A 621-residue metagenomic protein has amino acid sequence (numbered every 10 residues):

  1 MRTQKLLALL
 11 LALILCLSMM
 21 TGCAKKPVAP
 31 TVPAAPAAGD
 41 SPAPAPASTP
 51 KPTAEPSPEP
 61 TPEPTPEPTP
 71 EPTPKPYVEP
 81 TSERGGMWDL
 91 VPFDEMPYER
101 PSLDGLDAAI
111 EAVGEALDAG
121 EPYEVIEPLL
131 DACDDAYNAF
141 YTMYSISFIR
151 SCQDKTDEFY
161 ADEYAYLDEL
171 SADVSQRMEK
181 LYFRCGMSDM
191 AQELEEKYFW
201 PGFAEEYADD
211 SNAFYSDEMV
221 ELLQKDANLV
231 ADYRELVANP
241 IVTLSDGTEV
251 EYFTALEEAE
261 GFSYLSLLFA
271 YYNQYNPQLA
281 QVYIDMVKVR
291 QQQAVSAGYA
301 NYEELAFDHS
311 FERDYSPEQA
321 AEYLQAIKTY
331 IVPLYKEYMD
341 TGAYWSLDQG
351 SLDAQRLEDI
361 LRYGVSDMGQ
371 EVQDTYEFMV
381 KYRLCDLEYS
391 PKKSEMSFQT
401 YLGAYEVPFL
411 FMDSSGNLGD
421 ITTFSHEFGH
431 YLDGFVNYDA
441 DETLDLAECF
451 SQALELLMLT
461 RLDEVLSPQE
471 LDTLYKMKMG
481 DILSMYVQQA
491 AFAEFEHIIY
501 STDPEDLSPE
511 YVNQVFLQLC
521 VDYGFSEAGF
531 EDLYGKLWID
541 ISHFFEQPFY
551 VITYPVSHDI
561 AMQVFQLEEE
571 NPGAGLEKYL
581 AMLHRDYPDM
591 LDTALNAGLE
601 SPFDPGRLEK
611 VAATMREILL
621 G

Functional and structural regions predicted by a protein language model:
S18-G22: C-terminal motif of bacterial Sec signal peptides marking the signal peptidase cleavage site
A24-K26: Bacterial signal peptide processing site
P76-S351, C520, Y587: A well-structured
E206, F424, E464-V465, Q489 (+2 more regions): C-terminal, non-catalytic "cap/extension" segments appended to globular domains
Q325, T329-Y330, N437, E442-S484 (+1 more regions): Post-HExxH zinc-binding segment in Zn-dependent metallohydrolases
G342-P408, N417-L418: Auxiliary, metal-adjacent structural segments of Zn-dependent hydrolase domains
A404-S425, D439: Short pre-active-site segment immediately N-terminal to the catalytic Zn-binding motif
T423, E427, Y431, F435: Catalytic glutamate of the conserved HExxH
